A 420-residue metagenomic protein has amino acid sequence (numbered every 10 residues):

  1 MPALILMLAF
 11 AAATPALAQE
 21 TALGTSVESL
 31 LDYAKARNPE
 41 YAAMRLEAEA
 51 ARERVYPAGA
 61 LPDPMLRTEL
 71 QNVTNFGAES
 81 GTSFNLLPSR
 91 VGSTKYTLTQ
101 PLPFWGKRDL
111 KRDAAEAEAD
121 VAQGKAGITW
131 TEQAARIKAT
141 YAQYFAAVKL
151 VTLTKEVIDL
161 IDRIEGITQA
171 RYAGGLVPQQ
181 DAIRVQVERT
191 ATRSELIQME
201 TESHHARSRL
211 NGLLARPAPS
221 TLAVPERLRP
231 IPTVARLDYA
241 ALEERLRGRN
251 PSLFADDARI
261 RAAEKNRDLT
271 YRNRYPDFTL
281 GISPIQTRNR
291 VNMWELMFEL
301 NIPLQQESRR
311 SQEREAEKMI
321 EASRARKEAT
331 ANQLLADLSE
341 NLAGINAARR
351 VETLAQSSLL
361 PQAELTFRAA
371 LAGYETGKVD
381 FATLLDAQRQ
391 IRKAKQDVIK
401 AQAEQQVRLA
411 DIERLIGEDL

Functional and structural regions predicted by a protein language model:
I5-M7, L17-E20, F76, D397-L420: Acidic, low-complexity, intrinsically disordered peripheral segments
Q19-G24, R67-P101, K111, V224-R236 (+1 more regions): Small/polar, glycine/serine/threonine/aspartate-rich low-complexity segments that form flexible
E20-R37: Short N-terminal segments immediately surrounding and downstream of signal-peptide cleavage
T25, T129-R245, N341-G344, A348 (+1 more regions): Periplasmic alpha-helical coiled-coil/stalk elements that build and connect Gram-negative outer-membrane
D32-A42, E49-P64, P88, Y96-A114 (+8 more regions): A glycine-/polar-enriched beta->alpha junction
A43-A58, T129, Q133-T154, R163 (+5 more regions): Amphipathic alpha-helical coiled-coil segments
R112-E116, Q179-V187, F381-R389: Short, charged, amphipathic alpha-helical segments
